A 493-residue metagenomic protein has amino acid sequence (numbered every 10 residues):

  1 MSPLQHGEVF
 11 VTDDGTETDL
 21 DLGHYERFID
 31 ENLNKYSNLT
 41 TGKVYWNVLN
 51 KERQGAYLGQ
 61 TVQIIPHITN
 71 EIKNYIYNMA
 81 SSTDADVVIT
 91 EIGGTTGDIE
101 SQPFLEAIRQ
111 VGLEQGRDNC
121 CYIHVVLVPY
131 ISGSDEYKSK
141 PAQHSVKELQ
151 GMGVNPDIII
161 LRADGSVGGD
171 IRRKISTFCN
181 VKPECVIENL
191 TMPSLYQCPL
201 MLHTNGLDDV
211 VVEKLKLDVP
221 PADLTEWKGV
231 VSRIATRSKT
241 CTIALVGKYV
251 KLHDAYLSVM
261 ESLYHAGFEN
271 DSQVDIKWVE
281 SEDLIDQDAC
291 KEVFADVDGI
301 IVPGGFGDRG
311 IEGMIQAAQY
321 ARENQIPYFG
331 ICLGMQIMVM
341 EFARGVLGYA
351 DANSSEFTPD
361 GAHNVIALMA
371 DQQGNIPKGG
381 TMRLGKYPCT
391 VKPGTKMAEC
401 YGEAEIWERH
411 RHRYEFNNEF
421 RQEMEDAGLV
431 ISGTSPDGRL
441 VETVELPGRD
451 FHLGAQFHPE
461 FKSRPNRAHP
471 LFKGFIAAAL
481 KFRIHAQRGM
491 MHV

Functional and structural regions predicted by a protein language model:
M1-D275, E282-G299, F306-G307, M314-Y320 (+3 more regions): Flexible phosphate-sensing "switch/lid" loops adjacent to ATP/NTP-binding sites across phosphate-transfer
V88-I89, I123-H124, I160, T242-L245 (+9 more regions): Structured core elements
G94, M335, F461: Short, glycine/acidic-enriched loop or turn micro-motifs at the edges of active sites
N155, K182, K239, S272 (+6 more regions): A generic structural signal for well-ordered coil/turn residues at beta-strand boundaries that shape enzyme active-site
I158, P220-D223, F329-G330, M340 (+5 more regions): Acidic/polar loop patches that form or flank catalytic/metal-binding clefts of enzymes that bind anionic ligands
R233-R237, K291-E292, F357, K378-T381 (+3 more regions): Replace "in large, NTP-powered and nucleic-acid-processing enzymes" with "in large, NTP-powered factors and other
D296-C389, P393-K396, P465, L471-R483: Cysteine-nucleophile active-site neighborhood
L384, P388, K392-V493: C-terminal and late-domain segments of enzyme folds
